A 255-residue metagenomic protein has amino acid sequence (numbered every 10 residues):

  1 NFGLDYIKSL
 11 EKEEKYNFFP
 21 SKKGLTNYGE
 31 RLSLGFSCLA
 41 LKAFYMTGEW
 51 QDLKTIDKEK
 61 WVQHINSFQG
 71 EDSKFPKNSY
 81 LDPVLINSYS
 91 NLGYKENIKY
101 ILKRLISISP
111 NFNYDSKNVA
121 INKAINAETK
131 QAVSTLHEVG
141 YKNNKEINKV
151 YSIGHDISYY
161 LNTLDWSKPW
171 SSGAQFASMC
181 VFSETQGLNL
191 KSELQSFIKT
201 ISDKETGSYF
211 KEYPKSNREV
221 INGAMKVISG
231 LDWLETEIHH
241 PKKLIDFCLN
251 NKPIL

Functional and structural regions predicted by a protein language model:
N1, K8-S9, T55-K60, K145-S152 (+2 more regions): Short sequence/structural elements of tandem HEAT/ARM alpha-solenoid repeats
N1-S37, M46, I56-V62, S73-F75: Low-complexity, Ser/Thr/Pro/Gly-enriched N-terminal "stalk/linker" regions
K8, K12, P20, E30 (+4 more regions): A generic structured-segment signal
Y28-D52, K77-N144, T163-S192, Y213-H240 (+1 more regions): An alpha-helical repeat/solenoid feature that recognizes helix-turn-helix modules
Q51-K54, E71-F75, N143, I157 (+3 more regions): Alpha-solenoid repeat scaffolds
G154-Y160, L164: Preference for long, well-ordered alpha-helical segments
I245-L255: Non-catalytic carbohydrate-binding regions of carbohydrate-active enzymes
